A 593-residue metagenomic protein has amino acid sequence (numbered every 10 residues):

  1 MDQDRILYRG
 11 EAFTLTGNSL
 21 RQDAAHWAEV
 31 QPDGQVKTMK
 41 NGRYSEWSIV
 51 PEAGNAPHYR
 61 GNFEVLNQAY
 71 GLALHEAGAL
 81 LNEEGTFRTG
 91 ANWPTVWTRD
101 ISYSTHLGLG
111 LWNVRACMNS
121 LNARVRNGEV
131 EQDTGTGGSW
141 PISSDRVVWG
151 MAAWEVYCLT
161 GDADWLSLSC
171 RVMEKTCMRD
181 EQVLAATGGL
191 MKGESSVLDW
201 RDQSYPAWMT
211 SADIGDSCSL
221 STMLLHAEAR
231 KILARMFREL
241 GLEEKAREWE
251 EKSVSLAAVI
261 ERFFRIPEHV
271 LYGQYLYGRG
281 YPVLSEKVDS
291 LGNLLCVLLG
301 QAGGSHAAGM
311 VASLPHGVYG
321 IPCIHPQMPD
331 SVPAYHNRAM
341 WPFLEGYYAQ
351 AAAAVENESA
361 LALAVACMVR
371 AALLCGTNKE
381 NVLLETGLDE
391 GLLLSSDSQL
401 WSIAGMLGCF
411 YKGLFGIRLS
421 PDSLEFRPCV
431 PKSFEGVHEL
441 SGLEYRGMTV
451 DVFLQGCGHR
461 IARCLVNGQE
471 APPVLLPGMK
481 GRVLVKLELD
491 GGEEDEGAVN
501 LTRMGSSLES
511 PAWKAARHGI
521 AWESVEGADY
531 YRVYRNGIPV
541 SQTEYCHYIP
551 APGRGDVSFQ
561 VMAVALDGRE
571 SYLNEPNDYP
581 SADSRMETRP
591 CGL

Functional and structural regions predicted by a protein language model:
I6-Y8, T14-A24, V30, N55-P94 (+5 more regions): Extended glycan-interaction surfaces of carbohydrate-active proteins
P57-N67, G108-L121, V156-E174, R235-V254 (+3 more regions): Structural helix-adjacent loops and short alpha-helical linkers that scaffold large soluble proteins
T95-I101, T105-E194, S219-A227, P342-A352 (+4 more regions): Aromatic-rich carbohydrate-recognition surfaces in CAZymes
G317, Y347-K514, G519: Non-catalytic C-terminal accessory modules of carbohydrate-active enzymes
A462, Y530-V533: Short beta-strand elements bearing conserved aromatic residues within extracellular beta-rich modules
G497-G527, D567-L593: Pro/Thr/Ser/Gly-rich low-complexity, intrinsically disordered linker/stalk tracts
I538-Y545: Short beta-strand segments within Ig-like beta-sandwich modules, predominantly Fibronectin type-III
P550-S571: Beta-strand-rich modules
